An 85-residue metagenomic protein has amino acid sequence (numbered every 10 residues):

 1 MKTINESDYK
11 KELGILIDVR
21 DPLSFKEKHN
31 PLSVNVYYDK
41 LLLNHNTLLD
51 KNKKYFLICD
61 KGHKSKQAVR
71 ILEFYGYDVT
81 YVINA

Functional and structural regions predicted by a protein language model:
M1-N30, Y38: Flexible, polar/low-complexity N-terminal or interdomain linker segments that lie immediately upstream of folded
S7-K10, L41-K51: Short amphipathic alpha-helix with an adjacent loop that forms part of the alpha/beta core around
I15, L32, K51-K53: A generic structural signal for short beta-strands and their flanking turns/coil linkers
L16, S33-N35, V79-Y81: Conserved beta-strand scaffold positions in the cores of enzyme catalytic domains, especially in NTP/NDP-utilizing
L23-F25, L42, H63-S65: Glycine-rich nucleotide phosphate-binding loop and flanking beta-alpha elements of Rossmann-like dinucleotide-binding
K28-P31, V69-I71: Short amphipathic alpha-helical segments
V34-K40, Y75: A short, gly/pro- and small-residue-rich
N46-A85: Catalytic cysteine-centered active loop of the rhodanese-like fold, especially the PTP/DSP P-loop
